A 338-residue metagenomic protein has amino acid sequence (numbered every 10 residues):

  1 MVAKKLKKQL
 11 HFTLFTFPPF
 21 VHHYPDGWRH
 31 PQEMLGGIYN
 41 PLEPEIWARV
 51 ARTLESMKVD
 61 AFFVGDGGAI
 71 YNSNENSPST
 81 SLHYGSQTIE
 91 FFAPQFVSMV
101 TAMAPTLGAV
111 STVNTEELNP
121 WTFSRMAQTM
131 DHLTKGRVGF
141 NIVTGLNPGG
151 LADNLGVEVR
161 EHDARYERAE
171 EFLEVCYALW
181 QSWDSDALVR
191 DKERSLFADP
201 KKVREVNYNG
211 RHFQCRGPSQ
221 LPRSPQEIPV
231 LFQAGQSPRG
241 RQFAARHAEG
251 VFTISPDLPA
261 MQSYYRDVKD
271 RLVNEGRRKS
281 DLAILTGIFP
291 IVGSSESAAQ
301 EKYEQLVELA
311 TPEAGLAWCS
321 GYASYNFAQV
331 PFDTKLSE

Functional and structural regions predicted by a protein language model:
V2-M103, Q226-P229: N-terminal beta1-alpha1-beta2 module of alpha/beta enzyme domains
A3-G27, L35, D163-Q226, P259-E338: An alpha-helical appendage that flanks or caps ligand/catalytic pockets
L10-T16, F62-V64, L107-V113, G136-I142 (+3 more regions): Hydrophobic faces of well-ordered beta-strands that scaffold small-molecule active sites in alpha/beta enzyme cores
F12, L54, K58, V100 (+6 more regions): Conserved, mostly hydrophobic/aromatic
P18, G68, T115-E117, T144-P148 (+4 more regions): Active-site-proximal loop/turn and secondary-structure-junction residues that shape catalytic pockets, frequently
D26-E45, S111-W121, V157-D163, P225-P238 (+1 more regions): Active-site mouth loops of central-metabolism enzymes
A69-I70, T88-F92, M99-T112, Q233 (+6 more regions): Catalytic cores of nucleotide-enabled group-transfer and carboxylate-activating enzymes in metabolic and assembly-line
M103, S111-N154, R160, R168-F172: Hydrophobic or amphipathic alpha-helical targeting/insertion segments
